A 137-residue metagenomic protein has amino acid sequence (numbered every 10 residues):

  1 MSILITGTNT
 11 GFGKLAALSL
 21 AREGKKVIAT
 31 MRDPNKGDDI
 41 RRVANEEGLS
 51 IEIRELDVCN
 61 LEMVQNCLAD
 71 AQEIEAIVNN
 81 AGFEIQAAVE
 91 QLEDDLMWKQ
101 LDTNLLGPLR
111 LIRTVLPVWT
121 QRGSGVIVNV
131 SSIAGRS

Functional and structural regions predicted by a protein language model:
N9-G11: Conserved glycine-rich cofactor-binding loop
E23-D39: Conserved glycine-rich Rossmann-like NAD(P)H-binding loop of the short-chain dehydrogenase/reductase
E46-L61: Rossmann-fold cofactor-recognition segment
N80-I85: Conserved NAD(P)H cofactor-binding loop of Rossmann-fold oxidoreductase domains
A88-V89, E93-W98: Substrate-binding pocket helix/loop in short-chain dehydrogenase/reductase
I112-R113: A short, exposed helix-loop element centered on a Lys and neighboring polar residues
S132: Residue(s) in the substrate-gating loop at a strand-loop-helix junction that position the organic substrate next
